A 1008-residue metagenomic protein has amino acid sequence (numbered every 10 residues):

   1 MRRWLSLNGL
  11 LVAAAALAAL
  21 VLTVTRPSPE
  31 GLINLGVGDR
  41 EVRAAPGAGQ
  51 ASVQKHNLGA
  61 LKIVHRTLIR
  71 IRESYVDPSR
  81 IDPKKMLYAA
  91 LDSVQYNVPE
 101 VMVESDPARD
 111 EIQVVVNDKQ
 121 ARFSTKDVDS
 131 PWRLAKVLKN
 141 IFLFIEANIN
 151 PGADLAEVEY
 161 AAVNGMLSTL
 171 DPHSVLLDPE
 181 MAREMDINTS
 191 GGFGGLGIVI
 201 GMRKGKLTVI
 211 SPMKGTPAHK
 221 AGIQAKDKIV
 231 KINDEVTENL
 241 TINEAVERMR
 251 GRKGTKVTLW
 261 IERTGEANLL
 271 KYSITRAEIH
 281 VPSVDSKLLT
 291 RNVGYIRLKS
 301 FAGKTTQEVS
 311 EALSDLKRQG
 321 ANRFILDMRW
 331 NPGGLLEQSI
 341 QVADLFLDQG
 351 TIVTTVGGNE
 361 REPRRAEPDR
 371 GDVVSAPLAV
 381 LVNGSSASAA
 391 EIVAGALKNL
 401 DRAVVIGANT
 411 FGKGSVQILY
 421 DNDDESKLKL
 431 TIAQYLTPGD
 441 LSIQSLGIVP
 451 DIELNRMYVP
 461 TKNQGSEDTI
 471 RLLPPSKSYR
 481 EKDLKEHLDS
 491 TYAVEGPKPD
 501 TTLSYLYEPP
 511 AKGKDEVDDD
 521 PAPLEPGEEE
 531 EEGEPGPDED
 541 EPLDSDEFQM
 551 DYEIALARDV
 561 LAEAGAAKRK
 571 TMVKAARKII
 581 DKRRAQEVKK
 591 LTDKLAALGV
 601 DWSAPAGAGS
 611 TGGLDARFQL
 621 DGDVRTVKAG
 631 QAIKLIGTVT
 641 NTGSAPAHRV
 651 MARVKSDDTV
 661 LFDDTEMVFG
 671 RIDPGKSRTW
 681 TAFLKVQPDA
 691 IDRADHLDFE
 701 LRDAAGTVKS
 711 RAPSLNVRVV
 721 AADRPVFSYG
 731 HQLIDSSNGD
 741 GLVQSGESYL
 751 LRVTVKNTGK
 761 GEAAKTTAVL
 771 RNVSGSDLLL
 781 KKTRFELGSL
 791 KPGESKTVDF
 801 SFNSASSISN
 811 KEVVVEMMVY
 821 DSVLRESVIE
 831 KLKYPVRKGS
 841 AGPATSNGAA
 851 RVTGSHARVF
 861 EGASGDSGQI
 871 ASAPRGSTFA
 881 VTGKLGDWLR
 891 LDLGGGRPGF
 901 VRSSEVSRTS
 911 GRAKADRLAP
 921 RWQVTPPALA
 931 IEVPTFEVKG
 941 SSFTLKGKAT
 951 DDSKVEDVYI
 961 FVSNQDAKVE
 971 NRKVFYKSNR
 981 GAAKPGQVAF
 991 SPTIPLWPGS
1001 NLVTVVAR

Functional and structural regions predicted by a protein language model:
N34-G47, N57-L68, H280, D285-A608: C-terminal "post-core" interaction segments
R72, A218-T241, F324-D327, T878-F879: Conserved PDZ fold ligand-binding element
G205-T208, V230-I232, E244-D285, T431: PDZ-domain C-terminal substructure recognizer with occasional recognition of PDZ-binding tails
A225-T258, Q338, K413-L419: PDZ domains, with a preference for the canonical peptide-binding region formed by the helix
F669-K685, G788-K791, P926, A930-F943 (+1 more regions): Long, low-complexity serine/threonine/glycine- and acidic-rich segments characteristic of extracellular
V686-V726, T783, D799, N803-G842: Terminal connector regions
P835-A844, D892-Q923: Boundary regions of SH3-family modules and the immediately adjacent low-complexity/disordered segments in eukaryotic
A871-R902: SH3/SH3-like beta-barrel superfamily modules
